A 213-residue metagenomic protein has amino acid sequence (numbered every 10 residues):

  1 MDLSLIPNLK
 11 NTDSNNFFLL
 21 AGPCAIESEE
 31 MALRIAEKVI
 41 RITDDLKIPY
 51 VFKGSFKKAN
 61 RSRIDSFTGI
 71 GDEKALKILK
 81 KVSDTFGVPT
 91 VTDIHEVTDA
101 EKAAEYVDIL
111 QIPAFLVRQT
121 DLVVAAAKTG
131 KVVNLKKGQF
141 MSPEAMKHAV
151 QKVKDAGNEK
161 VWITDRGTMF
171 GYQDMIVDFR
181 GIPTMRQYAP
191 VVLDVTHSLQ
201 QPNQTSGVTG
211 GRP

Functional and structural regions predicted by a protein language model:
M1-L20, K77: N-terminal amphipathic alpha-helix/helix-capping segment at the start of soluble metabolic enzymes
L19, I48-S55, P89-I94, L193-V195: Short beta-strand segments at enzyme active-site cores
P23-A32, Y50-D72: Glycine-rich, proline-tolerant flexible connector loops at the mouths of alpha/beta enzymes
A32, A36, E105-F115, T120-T129 (+1 more regions): A short alpha/beta connector and helix-capping loop motif
E37-L46, D65-V91, A126-V132, G181-V191: Alpha-helix-loop-beta-strand connector modules within alpha/beta enzyme cores
I70-G71, T85-D99, D108-D121, V132-P143 (+1 more regions): Catalytic beta/alpha-barrel core
G130, N134-P213: Catalytic alpha/beta core domains of metabolic enzymes, predominantly
